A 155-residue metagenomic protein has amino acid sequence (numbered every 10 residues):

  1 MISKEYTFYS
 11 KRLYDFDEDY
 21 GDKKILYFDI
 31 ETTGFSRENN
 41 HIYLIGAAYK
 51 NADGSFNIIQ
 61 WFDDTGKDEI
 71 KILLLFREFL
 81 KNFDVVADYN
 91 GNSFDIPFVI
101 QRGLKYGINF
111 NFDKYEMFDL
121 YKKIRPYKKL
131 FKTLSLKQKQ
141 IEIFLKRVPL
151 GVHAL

Functional and structural regions predicted by a protein language model:
M1-K23: N-terminal accessory regions of nucleic-acid-interacting proteins
K24-T33: Two-metal-ion RNase H-like nuclease active-site motif
F28, D88-G91: Short His-Asn-centered micro-motif
G34-E38: Short glycine/serine/proline-enriched coil/turn segments at secondary-structure junctions
N40-N57, G91-L155: Metal-dependent phosphoesterase core characteristic of DEDDh/y 3'-5' exonuclease domains
N57-R77: Nucleic-acid-processing active sites and adjacent nucleic-acid-binding tracks, predominantly divalent metal-dependent
